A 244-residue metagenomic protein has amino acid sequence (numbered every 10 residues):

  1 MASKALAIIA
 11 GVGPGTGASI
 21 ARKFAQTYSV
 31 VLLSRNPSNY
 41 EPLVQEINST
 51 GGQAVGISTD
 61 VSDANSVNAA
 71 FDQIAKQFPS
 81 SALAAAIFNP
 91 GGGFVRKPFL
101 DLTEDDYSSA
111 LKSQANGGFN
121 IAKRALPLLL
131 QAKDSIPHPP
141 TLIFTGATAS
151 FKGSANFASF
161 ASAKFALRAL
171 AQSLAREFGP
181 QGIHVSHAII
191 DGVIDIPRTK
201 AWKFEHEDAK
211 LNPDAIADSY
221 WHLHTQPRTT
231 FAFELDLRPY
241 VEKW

Functional and structural regions predicted by a protein language model:
G11-P14: Conserved glycine-rich cofactor-binding loop
T27-P42: Conserved glycine-rich Rossmann-like NAD(P)H-binding loop of the short-chain dehydrogenase/reductase
S38, S58-D72, E104: The beta1-alpha1 cofactor-binding region of Rossmann-like NAD(H)/NADP(H)-dependent oxidoreductases
I87-R96: Conserved NAD(P)H cofactor-binding loop of Rossmann-fold oxidoreductase domains
G92, A110, L130-A166, A171-Q172 (+2 more regions): Catalytic loop of short-chain dehydrogenase/reductase
K97-F99, T103-L111: Substrate-binding pocket helix/loop in short-chain dehydrogenase/reductase
P180-I183, H187-D195, K200-W244: C-terminal helical subdomain
